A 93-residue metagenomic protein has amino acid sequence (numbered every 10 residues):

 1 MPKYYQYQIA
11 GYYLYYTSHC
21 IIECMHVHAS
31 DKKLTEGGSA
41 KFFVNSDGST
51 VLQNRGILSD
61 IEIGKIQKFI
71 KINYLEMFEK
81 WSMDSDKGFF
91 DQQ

Functional and structural regions predicted by a protein language model:
M1-M25: Short, charged/polar N-terminal "headpieces" of proteins
Y5-Y7, Y16-S18, K33-T35, S49 (+2 more regions): Residue-level signal for the start and early helices of compact helical domains
Y12, C20-I21, D47-G48, E79 (+1 more regions): Short linear sequence elements within intrinsically disordered, low-complexity coil regions
Y15, K41-F42, K68, F89: Intrinsic disorder/low-structure terminal segments
S18-I61: A short, structured beta-strand/loop element
N54-Q93: Acidic, low-complexity intrinsically disordered segments
